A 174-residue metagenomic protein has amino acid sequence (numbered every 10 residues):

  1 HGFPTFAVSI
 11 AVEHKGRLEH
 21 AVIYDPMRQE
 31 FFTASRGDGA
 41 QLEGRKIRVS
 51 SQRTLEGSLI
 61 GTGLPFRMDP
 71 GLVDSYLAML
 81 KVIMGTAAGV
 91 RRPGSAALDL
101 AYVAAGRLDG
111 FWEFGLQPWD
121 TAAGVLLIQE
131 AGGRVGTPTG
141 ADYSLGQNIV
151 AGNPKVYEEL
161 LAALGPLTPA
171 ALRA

Functional and structural regions predicted by a protein language model:
H1-V8: Glycine/serine-rich anion-binding loops at beta->alpha junctions that coordinate negatively charged ligand groups
S9-L100, Q147-A174: Acidic beta-strand-loop-alpha-helix segment within the catalytic core of divalent metal-dependent phosphate-processing
A21, A40, G124, A131-G133: Small-residue (primarily alanine) positions within well-ordered alpha-helices, especially packing/interaction faces
A101-A104, V125-E130: Hydrophobic residues within well-ordered alpha-helices
A105-G110, G133-R134: Alpha-to-beta junction loops
E113: Short beta-strand and adjacent tight-turn residues that come in two discontinuous sequence segments and form the edges
W119: Acidic donor-binding loop at a coil-to-helix junction in glycosyltransferase catalytic cores that engages
G132-N148, N153: Acidic, metal-binding active-site segment of PIN/NYN-like and related structure-specific nucleases
